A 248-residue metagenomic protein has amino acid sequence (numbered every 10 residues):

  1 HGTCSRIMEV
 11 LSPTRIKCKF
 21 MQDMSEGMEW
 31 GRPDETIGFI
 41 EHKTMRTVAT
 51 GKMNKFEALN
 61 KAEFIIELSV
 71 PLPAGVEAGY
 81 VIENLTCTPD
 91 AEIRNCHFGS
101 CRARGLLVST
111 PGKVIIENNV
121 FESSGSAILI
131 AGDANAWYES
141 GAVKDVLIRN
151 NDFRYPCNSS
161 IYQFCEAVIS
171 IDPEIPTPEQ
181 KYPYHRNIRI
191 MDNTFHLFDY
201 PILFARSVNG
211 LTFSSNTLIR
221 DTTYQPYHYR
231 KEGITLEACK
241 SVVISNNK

Functional and structural regions predicted by a protein language model:
H1, R102-S109, S124-A131, F153 (+4 more regions): Short glycine/acidic-rich loop motifs that flank beta-strands on beta-rich extracellular proteins
H1-L11, K19-L59: Ser/Thr/Gly-rich low-complexity blocks that favor extended beta-strand/coil architectures
G2, R32, T88, I93 (+16 more regions): Parallel beta-helix/beta-solenoid
K17-E26, I66-L72: A structural micro-motif recognizing beta-strand termini and the immediately following turn/loop segments
M24-T44, L72-I93, I190: Extended Gly/Ser/Thr-rich low-complexity repeat segments, especially those forming or decorating extracellular
E57-Y80: Long, low-complexity, polar/charged, intrinsically disordered or flexibly structured peripheral segments
N118-C157, L218-V243: Long amphipathic alpha-helical scaffold regions
